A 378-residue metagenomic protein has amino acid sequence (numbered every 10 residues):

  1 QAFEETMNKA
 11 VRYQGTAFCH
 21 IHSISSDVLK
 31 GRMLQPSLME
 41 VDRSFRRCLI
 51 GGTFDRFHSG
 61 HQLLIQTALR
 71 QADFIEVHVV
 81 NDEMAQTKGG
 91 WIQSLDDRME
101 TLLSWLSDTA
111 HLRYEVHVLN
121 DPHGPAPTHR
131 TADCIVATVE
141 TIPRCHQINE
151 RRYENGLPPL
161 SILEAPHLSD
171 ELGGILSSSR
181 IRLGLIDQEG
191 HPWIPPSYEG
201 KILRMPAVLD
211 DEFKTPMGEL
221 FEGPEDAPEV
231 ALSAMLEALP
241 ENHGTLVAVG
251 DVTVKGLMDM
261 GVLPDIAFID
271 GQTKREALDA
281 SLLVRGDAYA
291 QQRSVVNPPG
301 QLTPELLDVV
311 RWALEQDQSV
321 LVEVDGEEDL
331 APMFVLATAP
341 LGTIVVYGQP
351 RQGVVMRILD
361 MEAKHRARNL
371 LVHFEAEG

Functional and structural regions predicted by a protein language model:
Q1-S233, P240-N242, D251-V254, M258-D259 (+4 more regions): Nucleotidyltransferase catalytic core that binds NTPs
D210-A363: Conserved mixed alpha/beta catalytic, RNA-binding, or beta-rich assembly cores of soluble enzyme, regulatory
